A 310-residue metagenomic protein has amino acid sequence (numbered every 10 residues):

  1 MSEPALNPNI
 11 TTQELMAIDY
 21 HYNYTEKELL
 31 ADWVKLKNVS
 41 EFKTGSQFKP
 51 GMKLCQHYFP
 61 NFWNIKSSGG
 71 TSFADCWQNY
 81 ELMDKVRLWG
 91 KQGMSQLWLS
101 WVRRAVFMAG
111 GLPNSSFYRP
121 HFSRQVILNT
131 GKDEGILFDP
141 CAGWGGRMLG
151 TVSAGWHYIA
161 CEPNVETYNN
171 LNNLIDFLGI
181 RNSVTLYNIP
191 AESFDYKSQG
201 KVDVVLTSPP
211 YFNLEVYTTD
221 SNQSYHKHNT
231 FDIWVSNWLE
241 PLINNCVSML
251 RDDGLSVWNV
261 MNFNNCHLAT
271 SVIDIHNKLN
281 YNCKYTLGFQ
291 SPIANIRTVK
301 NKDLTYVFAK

Functional and structural regions predicted by a protein language model:
M1-K53, P60-C76, L82-K310: Class I S-adenosyl-L-methionine-dependent methyltransferase catalytic core
